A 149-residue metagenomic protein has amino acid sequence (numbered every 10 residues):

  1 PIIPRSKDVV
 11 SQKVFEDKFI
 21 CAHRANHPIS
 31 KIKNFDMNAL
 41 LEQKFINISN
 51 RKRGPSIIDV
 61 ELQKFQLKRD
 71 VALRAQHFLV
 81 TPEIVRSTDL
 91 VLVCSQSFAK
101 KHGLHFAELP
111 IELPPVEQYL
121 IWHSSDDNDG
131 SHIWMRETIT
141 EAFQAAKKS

Functional and structural regions predicted by a protein language model:
P1-I2, N47-R51, L67-H77: Short beta-strand-to-loop elements that line the ligand-binding cleft of bilobed periplasmic-binding protein-like
R5-K13, D17-K18, Q76-D127: Beta-alpha-beta core module
D8-F45, G130-I133: Flexible hinge/capping segments at coil-to-helix
V10, K44, K68-V71, H105: Conserved beta-strand segments of alpha/beta enzyme cores
H23-R24, I48-S49, C94-S95: Thr-Gly-centered strand-to-loop micro-motif
I29-S30, Q43-F65, N128-E137, A146: Secondary-structure junction motif
M37, F106-S149: A late-sequence structural motif
L41-K44, R69, V116-Y119: Short amphipathic alpha-helical segments
